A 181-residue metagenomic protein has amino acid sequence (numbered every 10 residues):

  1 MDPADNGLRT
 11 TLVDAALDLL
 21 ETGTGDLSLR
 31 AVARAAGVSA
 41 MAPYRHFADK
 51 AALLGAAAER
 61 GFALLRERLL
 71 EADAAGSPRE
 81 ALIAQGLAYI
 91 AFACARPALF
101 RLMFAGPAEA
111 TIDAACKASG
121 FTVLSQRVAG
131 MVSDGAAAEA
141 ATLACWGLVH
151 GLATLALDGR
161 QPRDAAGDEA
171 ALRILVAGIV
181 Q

Functional and structural regions predicted by a protein language model:
M1-G7: N-terminal intrinsically disordered/low-complexity leader segments
T11, A15, L19-A52, A56: Helix-turn-helix
T11, L20, L54-G61, M103 (+1 more regions): Alpha-helical DNA-contacting segments of helix-turn-helix folds
A15-L19, R68, F92: Short amphipathic alpha-helical elements of helix-turn-helix/winged-helix folds
S28, R101-F104, I112, Q161-A165: Short, hydrophobic secondary-structure boundary micro-motifs
L70-A98, K117-S119, C145: Hydrophobic alpha-helical connector segments
L102, G147-R163, A177-Q181: Amphipathic C-terminal alpha-helical segment
E109-G135, E139-A144, A166-A177: Amphipathic alpha-helical packing segments from all-alpha helical-bundle domains
